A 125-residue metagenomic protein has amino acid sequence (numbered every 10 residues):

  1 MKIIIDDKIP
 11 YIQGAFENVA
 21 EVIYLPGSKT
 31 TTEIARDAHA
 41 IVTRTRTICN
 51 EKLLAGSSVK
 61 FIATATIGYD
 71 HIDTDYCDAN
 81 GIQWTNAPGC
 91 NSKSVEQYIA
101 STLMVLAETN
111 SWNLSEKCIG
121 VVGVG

Functional and structural regions predicted by a protein language model:
M1-A38: N-terminal glycine-/charge-rich "phosphate-binding" loop or analogous flexible N-terminal tail
K2-I4, V42, K60, G120: Short, well-ordered beta-strand segments
D7-I9, P26-K29, R44-I48, I67-Y69 (+1 more regions): Short beta->alpha connector loops
P10-Y11, L54, T74, V122-G123: A generic signature of intrinsically disordered, low-complexity regions enriched in glycine/proline and charged/polar
H39-W112: Phosphate/diphosphate ligand-binding glycine-rich loop within oxidoreductases
E96, S115-G125: Glycine-rich adenosine-cofactor-binding loop
